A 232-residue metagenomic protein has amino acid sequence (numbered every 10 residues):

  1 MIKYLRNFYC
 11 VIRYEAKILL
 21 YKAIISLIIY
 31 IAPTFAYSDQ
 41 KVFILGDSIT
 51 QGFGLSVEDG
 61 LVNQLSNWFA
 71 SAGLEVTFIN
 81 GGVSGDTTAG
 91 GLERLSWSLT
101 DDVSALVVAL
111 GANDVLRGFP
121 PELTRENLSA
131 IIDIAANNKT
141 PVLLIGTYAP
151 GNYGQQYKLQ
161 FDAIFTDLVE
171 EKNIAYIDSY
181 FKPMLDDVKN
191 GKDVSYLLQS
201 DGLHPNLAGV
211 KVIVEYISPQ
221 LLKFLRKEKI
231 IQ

Functional and structural regions predicted by a protein language model:
M1-I18: N-terminal secretory signal peptides that target proteins for export/translocation
R13-L19, D133, N137-N138: Intrinsically disordered, low-complexity Ser/Thr/Pro-rich tracts
E15, L19-A32: Bacterial N-terminal signal peptides
A32-S84, R94-D102: Serine-esterase "nucleophile elbow" of acetyl-processing enzymes
L74, G90-Q232: Alpha-helical cap/lid subdomain in secreted, periplasmic, or secretory-pathway luminal O-acyl-processing enzymes
G85-A89: N-terminal helical cap/lid subdomain that shapes the substrate entry/recognition surface in HAD-like hydrolases
